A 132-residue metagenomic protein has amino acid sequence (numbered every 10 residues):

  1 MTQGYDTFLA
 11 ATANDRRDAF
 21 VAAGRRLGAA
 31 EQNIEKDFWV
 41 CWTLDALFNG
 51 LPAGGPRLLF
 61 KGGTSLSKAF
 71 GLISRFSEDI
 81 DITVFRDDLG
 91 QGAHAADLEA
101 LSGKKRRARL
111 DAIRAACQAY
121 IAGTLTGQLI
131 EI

Functional and structural regions predicted by a protein language model:
M1-I132: Compositionally biased terminal segments of proteins
